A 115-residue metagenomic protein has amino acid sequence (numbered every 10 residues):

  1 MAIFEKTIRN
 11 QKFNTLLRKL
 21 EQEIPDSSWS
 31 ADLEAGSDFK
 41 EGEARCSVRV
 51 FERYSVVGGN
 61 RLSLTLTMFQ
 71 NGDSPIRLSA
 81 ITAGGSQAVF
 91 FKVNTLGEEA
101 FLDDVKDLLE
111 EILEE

Functional and structural regions predicted by a protein language model:
M1-S28: Terminal, regulation- and interaction-focused segments at domain boundaries
N10-F13, R53, N71, A83-G85: Generic structural motif
Q11, T15, R61, L96 (+1 more regions): Conserved active-site and cofactor/substrate-binding residues in soluble primary-metabolism enzymes
E21-T65, G72: Ser/Thr-rich, low-complexity intrinsically disordered terminal regions
S28-W29, S79, G84, E115: Positively charged, small/polar-rich N-terminal and surface patches that mediate targeting and assembly and bind
G58-V93: Beta-strand/loop substructures that line and gate deep hydrophobic ligand-binding cavities in soluble
A88-E115: A conserved amphipathic terminal alpha-helix motif
